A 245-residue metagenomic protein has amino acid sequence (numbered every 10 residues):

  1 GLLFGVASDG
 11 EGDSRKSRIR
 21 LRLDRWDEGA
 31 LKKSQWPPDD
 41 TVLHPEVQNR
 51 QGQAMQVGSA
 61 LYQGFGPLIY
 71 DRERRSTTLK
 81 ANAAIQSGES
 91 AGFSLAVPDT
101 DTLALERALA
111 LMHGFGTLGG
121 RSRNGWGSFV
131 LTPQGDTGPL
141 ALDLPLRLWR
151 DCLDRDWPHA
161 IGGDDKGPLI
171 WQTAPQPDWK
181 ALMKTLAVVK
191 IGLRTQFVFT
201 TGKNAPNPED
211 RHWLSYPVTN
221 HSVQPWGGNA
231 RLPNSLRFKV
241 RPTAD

Functional and structural regions predicted by a protein language model:
G1-D245: Basic, Gly/Ser/Thr-rich N-terminal segments that form RNA-phosphate-binding interfaces in CRISPR RAMP
